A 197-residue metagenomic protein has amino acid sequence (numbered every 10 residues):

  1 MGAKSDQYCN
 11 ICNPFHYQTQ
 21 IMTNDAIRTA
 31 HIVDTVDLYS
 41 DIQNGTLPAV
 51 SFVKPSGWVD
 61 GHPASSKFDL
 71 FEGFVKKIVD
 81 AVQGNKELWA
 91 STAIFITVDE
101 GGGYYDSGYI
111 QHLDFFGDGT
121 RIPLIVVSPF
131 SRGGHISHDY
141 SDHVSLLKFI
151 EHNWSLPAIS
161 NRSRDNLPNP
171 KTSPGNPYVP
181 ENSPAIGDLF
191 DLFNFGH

Functional and structural regions predicted by a protein language model:
M1-H197: N-terminal pro-sequences and low-complexity stem/linker regions of secreted or lumenal proteins
